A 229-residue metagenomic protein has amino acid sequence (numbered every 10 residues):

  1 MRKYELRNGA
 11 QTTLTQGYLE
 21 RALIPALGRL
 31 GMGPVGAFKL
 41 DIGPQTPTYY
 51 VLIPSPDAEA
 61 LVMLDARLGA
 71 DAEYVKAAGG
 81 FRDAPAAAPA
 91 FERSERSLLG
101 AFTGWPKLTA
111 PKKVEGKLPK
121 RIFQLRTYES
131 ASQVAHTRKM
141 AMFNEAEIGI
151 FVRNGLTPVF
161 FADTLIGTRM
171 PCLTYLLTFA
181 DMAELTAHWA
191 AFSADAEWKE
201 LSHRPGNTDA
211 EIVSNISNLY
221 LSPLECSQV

Functional and structural regions predicted by a protein language model:
M1-V75, G80-E200, P205-V229: Short S/T/G/P-rich N-terminal loop/turn motif that feeds into the first structured element of a domain
